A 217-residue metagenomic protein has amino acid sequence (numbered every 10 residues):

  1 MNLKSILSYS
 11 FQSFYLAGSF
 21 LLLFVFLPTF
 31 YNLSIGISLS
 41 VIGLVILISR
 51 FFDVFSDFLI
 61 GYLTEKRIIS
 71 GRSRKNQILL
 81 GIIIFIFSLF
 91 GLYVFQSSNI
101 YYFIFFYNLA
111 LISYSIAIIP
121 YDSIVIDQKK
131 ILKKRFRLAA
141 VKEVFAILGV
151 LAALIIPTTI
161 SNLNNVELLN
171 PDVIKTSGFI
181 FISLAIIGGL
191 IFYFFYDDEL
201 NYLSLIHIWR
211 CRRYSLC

Functional and structural regions predicted by a protein language model:
M1-L205: Membrane-embedded alpha-helical bundles of multi-pass transporters/translocases, especially carrier/permease families
I206-C217: Single conserved hydrophobic/aromatic residue that forms the stacking wall/gate of nucleotide- or nucleobase-binding
